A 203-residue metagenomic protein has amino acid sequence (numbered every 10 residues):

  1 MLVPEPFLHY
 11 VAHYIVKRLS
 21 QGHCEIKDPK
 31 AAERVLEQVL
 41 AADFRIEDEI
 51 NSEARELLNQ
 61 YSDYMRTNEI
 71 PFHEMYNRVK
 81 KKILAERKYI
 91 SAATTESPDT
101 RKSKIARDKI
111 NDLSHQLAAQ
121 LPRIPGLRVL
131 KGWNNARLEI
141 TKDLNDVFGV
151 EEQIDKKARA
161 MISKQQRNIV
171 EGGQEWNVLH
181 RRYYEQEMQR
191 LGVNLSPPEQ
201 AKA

Functional and structural regions predicted by a protein language model:
L2-K104, Q116-D146, K157-S163, Q189: Charged, amphipathic alpha-helical regulatory modules used for macromolecular assembly or allosteric control
N111: S-adenosyl-L-methionine-dependent methyltransferase catalytic core, i.e., the SAM/SAH-binding region
I154-A203: Alpha-helical oligomerization segments
